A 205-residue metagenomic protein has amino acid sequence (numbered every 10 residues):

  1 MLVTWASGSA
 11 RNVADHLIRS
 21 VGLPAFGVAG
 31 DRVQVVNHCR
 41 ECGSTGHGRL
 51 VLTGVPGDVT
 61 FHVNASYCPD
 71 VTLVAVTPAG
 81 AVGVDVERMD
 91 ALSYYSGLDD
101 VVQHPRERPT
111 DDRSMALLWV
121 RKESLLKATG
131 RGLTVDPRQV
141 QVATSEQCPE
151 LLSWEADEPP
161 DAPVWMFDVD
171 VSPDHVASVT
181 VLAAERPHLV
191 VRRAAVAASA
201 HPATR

Functional and structural regions predicted by a protein language model:
M1-R205: Core catalytic alpha/beta fold that binds nucleotide/phospho-ligands
